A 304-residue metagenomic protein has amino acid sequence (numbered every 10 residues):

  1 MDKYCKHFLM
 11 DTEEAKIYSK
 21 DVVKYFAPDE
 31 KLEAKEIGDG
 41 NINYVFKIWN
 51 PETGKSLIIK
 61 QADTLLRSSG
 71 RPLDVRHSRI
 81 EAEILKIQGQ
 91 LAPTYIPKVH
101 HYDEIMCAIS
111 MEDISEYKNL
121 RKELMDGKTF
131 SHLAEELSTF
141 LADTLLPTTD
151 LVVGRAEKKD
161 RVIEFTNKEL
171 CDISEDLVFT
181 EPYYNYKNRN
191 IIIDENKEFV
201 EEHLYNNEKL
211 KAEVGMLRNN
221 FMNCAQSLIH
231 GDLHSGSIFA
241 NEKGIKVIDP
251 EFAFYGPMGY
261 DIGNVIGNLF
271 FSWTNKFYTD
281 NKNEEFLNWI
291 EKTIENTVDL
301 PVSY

Functional and structural regions predicted by a protein language model:
M1-C107, E242-I245: Conserved NTP-binding catalytic cores of kinases and kinase-like/nucleotidyltransferase enzymes across multiple kinase
K35-T53, L57-I59, A212-Y260: Active-site acidic catalytic loop and adjacent metal/ATP-binding pocket of ATP-dependent phosphoryl transfer enzymes
T53, A62-L66, G70-K168: Conserved ATP-binding subdomain of kinase catalytic cores across diverse folds
L66-R67, K118, I238, Y255-P257 (+1 more regions): Conserved protein kinase catalytic core
S68-G70, L120-F130, V247-Y255, D261 (+1 more regions): Short helix/strand-bridging catalytic loops that position acidic/His residues to coordinate divalent metals and engage
S78, A92, A134-L137, M222 (+5 more regions): Active-site-proximal structural scaffolding
E83, G259-Y304: Active-site activation/catalytic loop segments of kinase-like enzymes and analogous catalytic loops in related
K118-F140, T149-H230, N241: ATP-dependent phospho-/nucleotidyl transfer catalytic cores
